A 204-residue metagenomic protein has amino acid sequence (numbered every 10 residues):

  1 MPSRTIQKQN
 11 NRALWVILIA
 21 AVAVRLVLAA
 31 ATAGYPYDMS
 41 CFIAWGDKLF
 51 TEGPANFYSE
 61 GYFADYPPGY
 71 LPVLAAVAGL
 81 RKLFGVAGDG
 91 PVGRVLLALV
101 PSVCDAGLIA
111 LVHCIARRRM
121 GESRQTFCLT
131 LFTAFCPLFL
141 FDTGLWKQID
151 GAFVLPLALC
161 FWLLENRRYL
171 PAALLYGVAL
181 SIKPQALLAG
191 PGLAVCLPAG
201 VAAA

Functional and structural regions predicted by a protein language model:
M1-V27, L111, R117-R118, T126-C128: Start-transfer (signal-anchor) and selected internal transmembrane alpha helices of multi-pass inner/ER membrane
Q9-A44, E52-P54, A98, S102-D105 (+1 more regions): Transmembrane signal-anchor helices characteristic of membrane glycosylation enzymes that use polyprenol
A21, L129-P137, Y176, L180: Short helix- or helix-capping micro-motifs that position conserved polar/aromatic residues at function-defining sites
D38-D65, G69, V77-A87: Extracytosolic helix-loop segments that constitute the early lumenal/periplasmic catalytic or substrate-binding loops
V95-M120: Transmembrane-helix motifs of polytopic, lipid-linked glycan transferases
L111-C114, C136, A152-Y169: Specific aromatic-rich, kink-prone transmembrane helix
G144-D150: Short acidic/glycine- and proline-prone juxtamembrane loop motifs at membrane-interface regions of multi-pass membrane
L188-A204: Perimembrane helix-loop-helix junctions
